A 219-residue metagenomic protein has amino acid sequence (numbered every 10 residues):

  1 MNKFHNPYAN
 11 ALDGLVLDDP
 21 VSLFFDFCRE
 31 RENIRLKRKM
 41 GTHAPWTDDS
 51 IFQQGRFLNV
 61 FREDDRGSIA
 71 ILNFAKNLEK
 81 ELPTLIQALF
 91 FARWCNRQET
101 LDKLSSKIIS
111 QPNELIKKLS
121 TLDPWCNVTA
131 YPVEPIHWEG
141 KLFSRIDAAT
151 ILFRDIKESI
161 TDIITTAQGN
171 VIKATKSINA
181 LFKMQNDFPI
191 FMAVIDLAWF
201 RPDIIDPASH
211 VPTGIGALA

Functional and structural regions predicted by a protein language model:
M1-E139: Structure-specific DNA junction-binding interface
F57-R62, T165, P207-V211: A short, ordered amphipathic alpha-helix with a cationic face
R62-S68, Q168-I172, T213: Short acidic alpha-helix initiation/capping motifs at coil-to-helix transition points, especially at protein N-termini
K76-E81, T166, L181-F182, I205-S209: Conserved aromatic-histidine-acidic binding/catalytic patches
L89-R97, L181-F182, A193, L197-A198: Generic structural signal for hydrophobic core residues of well-folded globular domains
V133-F182: Helix-hairpin-helix/helix-loop-helix acidic hairpins
K173-S177, F188-A219: Accessory, usually C-terminal, subdomains that scaffold auxiliary metal cofactors
K183-D187: Glycine-rich acyl-CoA binding loop
